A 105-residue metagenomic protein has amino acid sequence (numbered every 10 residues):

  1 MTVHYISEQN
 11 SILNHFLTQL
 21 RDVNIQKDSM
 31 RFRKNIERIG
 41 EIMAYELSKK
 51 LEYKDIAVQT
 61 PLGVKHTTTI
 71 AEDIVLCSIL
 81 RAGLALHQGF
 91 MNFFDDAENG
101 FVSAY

Functional and structural regions predicted by a protein language model:
M1-Y105: PRPP-associated nucleotide enzymes
